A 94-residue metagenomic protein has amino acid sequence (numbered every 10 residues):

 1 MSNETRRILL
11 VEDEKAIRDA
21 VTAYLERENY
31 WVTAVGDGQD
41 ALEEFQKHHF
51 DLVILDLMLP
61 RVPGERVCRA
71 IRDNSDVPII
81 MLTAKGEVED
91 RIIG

Functional and structural regions predicted by a protein language model:
M1-G94: N-terminal/domain-start alpha-helical segments
